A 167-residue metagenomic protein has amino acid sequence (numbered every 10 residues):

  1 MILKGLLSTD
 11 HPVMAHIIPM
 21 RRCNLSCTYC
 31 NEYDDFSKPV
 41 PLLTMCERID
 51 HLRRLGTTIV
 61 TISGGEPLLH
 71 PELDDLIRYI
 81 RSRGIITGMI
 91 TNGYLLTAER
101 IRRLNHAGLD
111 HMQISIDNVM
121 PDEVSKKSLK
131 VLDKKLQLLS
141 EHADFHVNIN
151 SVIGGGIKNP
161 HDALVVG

Functional and structural regions predicted by a protein language model:
M1-T9: Radical SAM enzyme core and accessory elements
I2-L3, F36, I153: Glycine-rich, flexible loop/turn motifs
S8-L43: Canonical Radical SAM [4Fe-4S] cluster-binding loop centered on the CxxxCxxC motif and its immediate flanking residues
L42-I62, H70-G167: Radical SAM/AdoMet-radical enzyme domain recognition
E66: Conserved G/P- and acidic residue-centered "switch" motifs that form tight phosphate/ATP-binding loops in soluble
